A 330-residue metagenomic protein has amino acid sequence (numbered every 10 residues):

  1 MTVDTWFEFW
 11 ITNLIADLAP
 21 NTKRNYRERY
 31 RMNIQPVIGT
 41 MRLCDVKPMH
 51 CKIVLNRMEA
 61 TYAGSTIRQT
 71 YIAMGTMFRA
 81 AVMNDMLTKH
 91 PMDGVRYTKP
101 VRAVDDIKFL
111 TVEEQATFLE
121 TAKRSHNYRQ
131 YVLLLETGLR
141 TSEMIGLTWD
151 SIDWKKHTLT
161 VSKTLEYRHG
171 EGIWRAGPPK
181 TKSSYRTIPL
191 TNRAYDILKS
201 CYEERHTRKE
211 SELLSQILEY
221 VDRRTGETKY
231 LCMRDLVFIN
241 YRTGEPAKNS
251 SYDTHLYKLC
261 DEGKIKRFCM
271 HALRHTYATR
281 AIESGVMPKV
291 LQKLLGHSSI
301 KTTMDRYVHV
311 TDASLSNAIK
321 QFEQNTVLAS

Functional and structural regions predicted by a protein language model:
V3-D4, I11-M86, G244-S251, K266-A272: N-terminal core-binding DNA-recognition domain of tyrosine site-specific recombinases/integrases
I34, C51, M74-M77, D85 (+6 more regions): Conserved hydrophobic/aromatic pocket- or pore-lining residues that grip, position, or stack substrates in active sites
H50, P91, K99, E114 (+7 more regions): Ca2+-coordinating acidic residues in Ca2+-binding motifs
G64, E120-S125, T137, I188 (+2 more regions): Short, basic (Lys/Arg/His-rich) helix/loop patches that form interaction surfaces in the mid-to-C-terminal regions
G64, R68-T70, M83, L87-L147 (+5 more regions): Basic, Lys/Arg- and aromatic-enriched nucleic-acid-binding interface segment
V101, F109, L165, T276 (+1 more regions): Catalytic-site neighborhood detector that most strongly recognizes the C-terminal catalytic loop/helix of tyrosine
T117, G170-R175, D261, S284 (+2 more regions): DNA/chromatin major-groove-contacting recognition/catalytic segments
K156, Y167-H169, W174-Y185, N192-A194 (+5 more regions): C-terminal secondary-structure termini that scaffold catalytic or DNA-interacting sites
